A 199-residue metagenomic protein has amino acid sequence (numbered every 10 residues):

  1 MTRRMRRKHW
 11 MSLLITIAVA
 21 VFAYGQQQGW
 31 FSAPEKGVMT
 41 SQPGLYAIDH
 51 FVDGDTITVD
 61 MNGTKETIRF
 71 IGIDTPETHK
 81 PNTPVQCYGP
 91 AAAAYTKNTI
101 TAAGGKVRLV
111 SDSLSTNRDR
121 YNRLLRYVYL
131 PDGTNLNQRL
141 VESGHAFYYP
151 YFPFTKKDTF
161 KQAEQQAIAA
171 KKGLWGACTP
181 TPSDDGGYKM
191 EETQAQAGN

Functional and structural regions predicted by a protein language model:
M1-N199: Small beta-barrel nucleic-acid-binding modules, primarily SNase/OB-fold domains and secondarily Tudor-like barrels
